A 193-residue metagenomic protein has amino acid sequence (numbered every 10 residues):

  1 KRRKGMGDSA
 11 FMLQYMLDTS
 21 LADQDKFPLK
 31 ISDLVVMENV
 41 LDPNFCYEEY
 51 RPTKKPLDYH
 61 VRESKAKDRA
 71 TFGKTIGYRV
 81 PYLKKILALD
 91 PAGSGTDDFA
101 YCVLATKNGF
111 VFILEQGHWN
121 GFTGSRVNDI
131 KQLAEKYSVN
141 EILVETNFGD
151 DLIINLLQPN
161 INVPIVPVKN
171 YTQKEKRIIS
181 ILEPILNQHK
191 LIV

Functional and structural regions predicted by a protein language model:
K1-L89: ATPase catalytic-site recognition across NTP-hydrolyzing enzymes
K1-R2, A10, D18, A22 (+2 more regions): Mg2+-dependent endonuclease catalytic cores in nucleic-acid-processing enzymes, primarily RNase H-like
Y78-R79, S94, E135, P184: Generic structural signal for beta-strand residues in well-ordered domains
Y82, S94-Y101: Short, flexible loop/turn motifs enriched in small residues
P91-G93, F148: Short, glycine/acidic-enriched loop or turn micro-motifs at the edges of active sites
